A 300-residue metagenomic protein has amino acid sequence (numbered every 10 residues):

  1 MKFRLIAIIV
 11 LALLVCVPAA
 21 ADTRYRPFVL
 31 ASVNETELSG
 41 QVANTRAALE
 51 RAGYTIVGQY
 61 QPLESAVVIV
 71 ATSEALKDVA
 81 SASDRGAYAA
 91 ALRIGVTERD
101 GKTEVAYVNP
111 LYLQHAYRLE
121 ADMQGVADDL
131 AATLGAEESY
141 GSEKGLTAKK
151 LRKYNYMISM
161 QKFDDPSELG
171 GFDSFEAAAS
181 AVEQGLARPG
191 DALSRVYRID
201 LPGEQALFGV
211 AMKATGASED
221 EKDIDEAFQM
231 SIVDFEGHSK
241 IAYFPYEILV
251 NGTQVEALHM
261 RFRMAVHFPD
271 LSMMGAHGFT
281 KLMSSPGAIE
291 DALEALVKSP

Functional and structural regions predicted by a protein language model:
M1-A7: Bacterial N-terminal signal peptides that target proteins for export
A7-V15: Bacterial N-terminal signal peptides
V17-A21: Sec/Tat signal peptide C-region and signal peptidase I cleavage site
D22-L63, Y117, E138-K213: Terminal, regulation- and interaction-focused segments at domain boundaries
V67-N109: Mid-chain, structured segments of secreted extracytoplasmic proteins
I94-G95, Y197-R198, F244-L249: Short, surface-exposed beta-strand/loop micro-motifs that present aromatic residues
L113-K149, P269-P300: C-terminal partner/receptor-binding element of secreted or periplasmic proteins
E204-P300: A cross-kingdom marker for long, charged
